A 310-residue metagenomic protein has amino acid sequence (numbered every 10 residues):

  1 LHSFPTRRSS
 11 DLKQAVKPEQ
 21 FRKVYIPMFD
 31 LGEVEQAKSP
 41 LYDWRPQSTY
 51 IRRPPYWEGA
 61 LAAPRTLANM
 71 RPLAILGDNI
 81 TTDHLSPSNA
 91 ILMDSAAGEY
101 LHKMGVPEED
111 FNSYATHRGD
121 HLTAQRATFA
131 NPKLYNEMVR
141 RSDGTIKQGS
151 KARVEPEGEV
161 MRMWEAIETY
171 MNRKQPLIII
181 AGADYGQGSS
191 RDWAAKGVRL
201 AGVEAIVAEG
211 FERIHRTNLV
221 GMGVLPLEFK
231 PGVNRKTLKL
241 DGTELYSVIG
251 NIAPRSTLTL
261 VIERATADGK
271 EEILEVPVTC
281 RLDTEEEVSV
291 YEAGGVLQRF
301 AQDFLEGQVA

Functional and structural regions predicted by a protein language model:
H2, W193, H215: Histidine-centered active-site/metal-ligand motif
H2-S9: Short, small-residue-biased leader/transition segments that mark boundaries at the very start of proteins
K17, T81, V106, F129 (+4 more regions): Generic secondary-structure signature for well-ordered alpha-helical cores
V24, R213-I214: Glycine/proline-enriched, intrinsically flexible loops and inter-domain linkers
G32-V207: Non-catalytic terminal/interface segments that mediate subunit docking, oligomerization, and allosteric communication
G188, E275-A310: Autoprocessing domains of the Hint superfamily
E204-E209, P226-F229: Short hydrophobic alpha-helical runs that function as membrane-insertion/retention elements
H215-V290: Acidic, glycine-rich flexible loop/linker segments
